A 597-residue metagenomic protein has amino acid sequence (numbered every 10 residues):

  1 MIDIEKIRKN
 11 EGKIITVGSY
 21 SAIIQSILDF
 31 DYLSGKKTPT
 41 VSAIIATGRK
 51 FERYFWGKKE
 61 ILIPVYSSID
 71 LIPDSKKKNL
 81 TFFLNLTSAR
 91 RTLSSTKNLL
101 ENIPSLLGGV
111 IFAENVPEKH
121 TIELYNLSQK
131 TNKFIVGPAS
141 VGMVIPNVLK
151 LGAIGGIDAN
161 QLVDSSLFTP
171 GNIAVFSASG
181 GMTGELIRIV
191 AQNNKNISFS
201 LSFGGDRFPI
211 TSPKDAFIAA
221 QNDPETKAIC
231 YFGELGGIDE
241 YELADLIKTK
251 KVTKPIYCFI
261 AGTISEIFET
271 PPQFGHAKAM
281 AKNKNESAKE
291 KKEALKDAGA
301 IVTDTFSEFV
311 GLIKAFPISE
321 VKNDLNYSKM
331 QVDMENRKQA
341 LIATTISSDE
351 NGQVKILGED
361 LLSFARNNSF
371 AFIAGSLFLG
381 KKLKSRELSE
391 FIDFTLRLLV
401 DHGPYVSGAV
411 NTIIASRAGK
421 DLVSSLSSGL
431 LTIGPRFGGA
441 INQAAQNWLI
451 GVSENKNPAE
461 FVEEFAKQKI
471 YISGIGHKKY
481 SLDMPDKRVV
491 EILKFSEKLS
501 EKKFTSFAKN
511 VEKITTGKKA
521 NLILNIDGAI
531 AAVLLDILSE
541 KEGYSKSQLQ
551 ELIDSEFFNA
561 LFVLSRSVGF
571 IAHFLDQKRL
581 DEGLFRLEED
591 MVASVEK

Functional and structural regions predicted by a protein language model:
M1-M330: Catalytic-core regions of core metabolic enzymes, especially those transforming organic acids/acyl-group intermediates
L325-K597: Non-transmembrane, aqueous-exposed alpha-helical and coiled segments at domain scale
